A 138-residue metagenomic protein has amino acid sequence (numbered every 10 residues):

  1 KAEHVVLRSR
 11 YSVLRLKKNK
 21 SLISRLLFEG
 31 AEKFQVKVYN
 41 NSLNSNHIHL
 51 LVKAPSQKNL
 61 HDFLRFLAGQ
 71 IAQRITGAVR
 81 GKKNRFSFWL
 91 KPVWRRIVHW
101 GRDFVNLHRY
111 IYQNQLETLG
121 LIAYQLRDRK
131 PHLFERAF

Functional and structural regions predicted by a protein language model:
K1-F138: Short catalytic/metal-binding and nucleic-acid-binding patches
